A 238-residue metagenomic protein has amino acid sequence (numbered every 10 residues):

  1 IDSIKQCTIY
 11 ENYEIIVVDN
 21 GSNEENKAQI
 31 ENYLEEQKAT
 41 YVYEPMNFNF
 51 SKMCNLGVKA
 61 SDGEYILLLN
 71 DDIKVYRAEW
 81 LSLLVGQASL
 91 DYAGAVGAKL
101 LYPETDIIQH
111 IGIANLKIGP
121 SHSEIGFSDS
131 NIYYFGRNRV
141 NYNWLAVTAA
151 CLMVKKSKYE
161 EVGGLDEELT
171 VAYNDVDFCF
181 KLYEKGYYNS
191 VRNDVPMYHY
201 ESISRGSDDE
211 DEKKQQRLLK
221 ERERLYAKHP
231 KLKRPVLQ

Functional and structural regions predicted by a protein language model:
K5-M46: Acidic donor-binding segment of Leloir-type glycosyltransferases
N20, L69-D71, D166: Active-site acidic Asp-centered loop
E44-S61: Glycine-rich, basic loop-to-helix element that forms the pyrophosphate-binding segment of sugar-nucleotide handling
I66: Short aromatic/hydrophobic "clamp" motif used to bind/position activated sugar donors
I73-I118: Conserved donor NDP-sugar-binding/catalytic core segment of glycosyltransferases
W80-L84, R139, N143-G163, E168-P196: A short, conserved alpha-helix in the catalytic core of glycosyltransferases
G94, E104-T105, L116-W144, T148 (+3 more regions): C-terminal, non-catalytic tails of nucleotide-sugar-dependent glycosyltransferases
V96-K99, R192-N193, Y200: Short glycine/serine/threonine-enriched helix-capping/active-site loop that flanks the nucleotide-sugar donor pocket
